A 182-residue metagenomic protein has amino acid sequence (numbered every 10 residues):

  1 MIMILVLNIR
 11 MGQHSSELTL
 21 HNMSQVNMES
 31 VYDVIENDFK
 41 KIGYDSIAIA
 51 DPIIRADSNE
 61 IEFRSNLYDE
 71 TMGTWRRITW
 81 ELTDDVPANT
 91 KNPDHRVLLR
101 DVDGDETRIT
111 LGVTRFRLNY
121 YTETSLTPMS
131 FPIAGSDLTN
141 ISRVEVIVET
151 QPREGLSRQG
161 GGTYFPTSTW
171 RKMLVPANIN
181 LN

Functional and structural regions predicted by a protein language model:
M1-Y44: Aliphatic-rich helix starts adjacent to a transmembrane/signal segment
L18, I47-I49, G160: Short, surface-exposed loop/turn segments at secondary-structure junctions
G43-S46, E154: Structural motif corresponding to the C-terminal cap of alpha-helices
S46-A56: Short, exposed beta-strand/loop patches in secreted or surface proteins that constitute
I54-F63, L138-S142: Amphipathic alpha-helical surface "interface" segments used for docking/oligomerization or membrane association within
D57-F131, F165: Type IV pilin-like appendage domain
D69, T107, G112-N182: Short linear sequence signals and composition-biased patches located at protein termini or domain-edge surfaces
